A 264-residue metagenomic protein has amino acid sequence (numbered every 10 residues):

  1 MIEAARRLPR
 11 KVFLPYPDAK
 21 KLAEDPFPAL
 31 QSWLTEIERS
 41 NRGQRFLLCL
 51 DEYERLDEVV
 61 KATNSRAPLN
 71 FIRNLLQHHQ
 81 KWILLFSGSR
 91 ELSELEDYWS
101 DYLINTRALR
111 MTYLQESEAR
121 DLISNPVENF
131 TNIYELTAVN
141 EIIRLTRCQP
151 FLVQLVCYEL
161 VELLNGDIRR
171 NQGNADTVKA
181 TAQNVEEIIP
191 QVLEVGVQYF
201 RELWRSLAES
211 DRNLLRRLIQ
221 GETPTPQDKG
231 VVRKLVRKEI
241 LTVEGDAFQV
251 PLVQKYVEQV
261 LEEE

Functional and structural regions predicted by a protein language model:
M1, S65-L69, A108, V139: Amphipathic alpha-helical segments in well-structured domains
E3-L50, E54-L56, A67-H79: Mid-core helix/loop region of P-loop NTP-binding domains shared across ATPases and GTPases
K21-S32, A67, E141, L155 (+5 more regions): Amphipathic alpha-helical interaction segments
R55, S89-E94, L114-A119, L160 (+1 more regions): Conserved nucleotide-binding/hydrolysis micro-motifs of P-loop NTPases
R55, V59-W99: Sensor-1/coupling segment of RecA-like P-loop NTPase cores
L92-R144, N165-I168: Helix-loop-helix "sensor" segment of P-loop NTPases
I133-L136, R144, C148-K238: Winged-helix-like regulatory helical subdomains adjacent to P-loop NTPase cores
Q149, V192-L193, A208, I240-E264: Short capping/hinge segments at domain boundaries that bridge a core fold to an adjacent linker or tail
